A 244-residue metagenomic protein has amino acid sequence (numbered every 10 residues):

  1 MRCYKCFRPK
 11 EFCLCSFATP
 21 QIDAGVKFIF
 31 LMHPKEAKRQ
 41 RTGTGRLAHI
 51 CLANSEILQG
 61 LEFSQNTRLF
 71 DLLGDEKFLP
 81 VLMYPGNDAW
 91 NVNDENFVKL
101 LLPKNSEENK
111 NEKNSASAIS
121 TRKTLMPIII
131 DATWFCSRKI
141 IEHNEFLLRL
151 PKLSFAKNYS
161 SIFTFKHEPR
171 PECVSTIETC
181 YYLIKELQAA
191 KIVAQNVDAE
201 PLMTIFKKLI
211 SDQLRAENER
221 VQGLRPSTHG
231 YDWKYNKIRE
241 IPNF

Functional and structural regions predicted by a protein language model:
M1-K27: Cys/His-rich short segments
L14-F17, R39-T44, D94: Short, glycine/acidic-enriched capping/hinge loops at junctions between secondary-structure elements
K27-F70: Extended interfacial segments that mediate partner engagement and assembly in macromolecular machines
K35-E36, E62, D88, F155-S160: Short, acidic/turn-prone active-site loops that include or flank metal/cofactor- and phosphate-binding residues
T44-R46, N96-K99, I140-L147: "Short basic amphipathic alpha-helical interaction patches in structured regions
A53-R138: S-adenosyl-L-methionine/SAH cofactor-binding core of RNA-modifying enzymes
M126-P127, W134-F244: C-terminal folded domains that constitute the principal catalytic or ligand-binding module of multi-domain proteins
